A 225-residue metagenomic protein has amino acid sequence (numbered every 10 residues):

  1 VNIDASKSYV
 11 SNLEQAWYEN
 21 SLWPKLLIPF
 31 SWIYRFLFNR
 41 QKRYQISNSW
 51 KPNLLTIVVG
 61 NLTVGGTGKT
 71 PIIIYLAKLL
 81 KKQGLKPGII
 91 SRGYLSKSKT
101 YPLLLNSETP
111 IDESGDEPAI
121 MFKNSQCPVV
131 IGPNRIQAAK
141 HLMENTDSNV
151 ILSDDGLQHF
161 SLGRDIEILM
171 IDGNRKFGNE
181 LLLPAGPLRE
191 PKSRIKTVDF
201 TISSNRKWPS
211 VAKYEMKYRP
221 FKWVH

Functional and structural regions predicted by a protein language model:
V1-Q15, G60-T67, V198: Membrane-proximal helical "anchor" segments flanking the first transmembrane region of inner-membrane enzymes
A5-L55: A transmembrane-helix-recognition feature enriched in membrane-embedded lipid enzymes and envelope glyco-/phospholipid
Q15, L22, L27-F30, G88 (+1 more regions): Residues lining hydrophobic/aromatic ligand-binding pockets adjacent to catalytic sites
P29, N53-L55, E117, I166-E167 (+1 more regions): A generic secondary-structure signal marking the coil-to-beta-strand transition
K42-S107: Walker A (P-loop) phosphate-binding motif
V59, I90, I171, Y214-M216: Hydrophobic residues at beta-strand termini and immediately following loops that shape nucleotide-binding pockets
Y94, T100-P209: Phosphate/Mg2+-binding loops and adjacent switch elements in nucleotide/diphosphate-handling enzyme cores
